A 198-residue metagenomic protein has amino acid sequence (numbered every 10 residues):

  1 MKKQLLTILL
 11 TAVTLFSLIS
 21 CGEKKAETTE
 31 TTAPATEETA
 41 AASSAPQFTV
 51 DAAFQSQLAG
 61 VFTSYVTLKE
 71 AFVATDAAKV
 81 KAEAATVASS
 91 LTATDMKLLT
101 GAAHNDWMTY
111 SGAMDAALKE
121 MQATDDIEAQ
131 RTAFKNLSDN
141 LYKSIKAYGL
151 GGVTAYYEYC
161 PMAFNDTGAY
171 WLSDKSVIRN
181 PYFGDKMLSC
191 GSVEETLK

Functional and structural regions predicted by a protein language model:
M1-L9: Bacterial N-terminal signal peptides that target proteins for export
T7, E27-T28, V80: Hydrophobic positions within alpha-helical membrane elements
L10-L15: Hydrophobic helical h-region of N-terminal Sec-dependent signal peptides in bacterial secretory/periplasmic proteins
S17-S20: C-terminal motif of bacterial Sec signal peptides marking the signal peptidase cleavage site
G22-K25: Bacterial signal peptide processing site
T29-A53: Post-signal peptide N-terminal segment of mature Sec-exported envelope proteins
A52-K198: Mature extracytoplasmic or organellar-lumen-exposed domains after removal of signal/transit peptides
